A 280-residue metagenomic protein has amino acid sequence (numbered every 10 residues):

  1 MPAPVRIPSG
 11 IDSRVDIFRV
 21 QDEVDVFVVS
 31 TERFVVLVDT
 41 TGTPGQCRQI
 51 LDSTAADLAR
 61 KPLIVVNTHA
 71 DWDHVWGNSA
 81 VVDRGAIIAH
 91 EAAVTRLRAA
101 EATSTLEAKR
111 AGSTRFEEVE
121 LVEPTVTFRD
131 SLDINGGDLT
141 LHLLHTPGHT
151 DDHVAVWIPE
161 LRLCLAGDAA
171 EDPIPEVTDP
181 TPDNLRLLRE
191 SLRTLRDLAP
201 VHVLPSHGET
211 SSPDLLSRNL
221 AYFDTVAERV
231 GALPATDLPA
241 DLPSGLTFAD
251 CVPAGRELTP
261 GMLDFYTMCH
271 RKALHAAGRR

Functional and structural regions predicted by a protein language model:
P2, R193, D197-H202, T210-R280: Accessory terminal helices/loops
P2-S53, L58, A155-D168: Conserved beta-strand hairpin/beta-sheet module of binuclear metal-dependent hydrolase folds, prominently
A3-V5, V122-L144: Short, conserved active-site entrance elements at the starts or edges of catalytic domains
V15-I17, V28-R33, T43-Q46, D57-L58 (+7 more regions): Hydrophobic/basic alpha-helical segments enriched in Actinobacteria
V29, D39, T54, H69 (+8 more regions): Divalent metal-coordination and catalytic microenvironments
V35, G42-P44, D133, T140-P147 (+1 more regions): Metallo-beta-lactamase
C47-R48, D52-R129, E228: Active-site HxH/HxHxD metal-binding segment of metal-dependent hydrolases
